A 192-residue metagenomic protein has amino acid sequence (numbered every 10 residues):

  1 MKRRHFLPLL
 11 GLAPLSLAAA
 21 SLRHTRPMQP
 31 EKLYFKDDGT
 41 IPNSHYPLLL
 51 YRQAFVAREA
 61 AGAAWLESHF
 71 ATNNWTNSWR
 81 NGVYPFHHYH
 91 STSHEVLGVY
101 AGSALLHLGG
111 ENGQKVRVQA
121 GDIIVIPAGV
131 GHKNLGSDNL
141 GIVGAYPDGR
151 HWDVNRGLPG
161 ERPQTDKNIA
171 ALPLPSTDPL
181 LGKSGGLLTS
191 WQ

Functional and structural regions predicted by a protein language model:
H5-L22: N-terminal export signals
L17-H87, L180-Q192: A short, N-terminal "cap"/entry segment at the start of jelly-roll beta-barrel domains of the cupin/DSBH fold
S91-L105: Short, conserved beta-strand element in jelly-roll/cupin
G109-G113: Short alpha-helix capping/helix-loop boundary micro-motifs
V118-S137: Conserved metal-binding segment of the jelly-roll/cupin
G136-Q192: Double-stranded beta-helix
